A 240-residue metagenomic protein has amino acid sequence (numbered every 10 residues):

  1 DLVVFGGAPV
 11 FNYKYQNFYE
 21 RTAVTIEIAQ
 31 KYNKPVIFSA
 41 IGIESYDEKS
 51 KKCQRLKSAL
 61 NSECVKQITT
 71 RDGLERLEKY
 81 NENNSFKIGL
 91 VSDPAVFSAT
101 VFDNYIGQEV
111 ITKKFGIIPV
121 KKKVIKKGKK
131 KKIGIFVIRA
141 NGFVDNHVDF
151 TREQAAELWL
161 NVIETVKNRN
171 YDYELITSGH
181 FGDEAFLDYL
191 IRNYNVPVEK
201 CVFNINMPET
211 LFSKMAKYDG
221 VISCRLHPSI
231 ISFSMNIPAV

Functional and structural regions predicted by a protein language model:
D1-V240: Active-site anion-handling motifs in enzyme catalytic cores
